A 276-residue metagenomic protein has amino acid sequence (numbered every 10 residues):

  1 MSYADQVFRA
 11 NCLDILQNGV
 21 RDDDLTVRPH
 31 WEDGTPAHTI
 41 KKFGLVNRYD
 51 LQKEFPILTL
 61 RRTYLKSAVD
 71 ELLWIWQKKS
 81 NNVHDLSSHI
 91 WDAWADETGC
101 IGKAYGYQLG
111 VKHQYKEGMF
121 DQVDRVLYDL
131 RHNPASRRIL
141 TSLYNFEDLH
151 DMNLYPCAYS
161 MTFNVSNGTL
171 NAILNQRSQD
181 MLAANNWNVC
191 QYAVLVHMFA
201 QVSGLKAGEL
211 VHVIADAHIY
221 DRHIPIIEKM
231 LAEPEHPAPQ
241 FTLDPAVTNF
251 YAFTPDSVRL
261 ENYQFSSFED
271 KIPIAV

Functional and structural regions predicted by a protein language model:
M1-V276: Terminal, non-catalytic protein-protein interaction segments that mediate quaternary/complex assembly
